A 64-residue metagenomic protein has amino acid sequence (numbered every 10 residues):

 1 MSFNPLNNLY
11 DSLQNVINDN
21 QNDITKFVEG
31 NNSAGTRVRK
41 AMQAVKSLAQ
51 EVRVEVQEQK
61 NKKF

Functional and structural regions predicted by a protein language model:
M1, N61-F64: Short acidic DE-rich linear segments
M1-D23: N-terminal acidic leader/helix
F3, D11-Q14, V38, A49 (+1 more regions): Metal-centered catalytic cores of metalloenzymes
Y10, A34, V54-Q57, N61: A charge-rich, low-complexity, intrinsically flexible signal that marks solvent-exposed coils, linkers, repeats
I17, Q21-I24, K46-A49, R53-V56: A structural signal for well-ordered alpha-helices, especially hydrophobic packing surfaces of coiled-coils
V28-T36, K63: Short, surface-exposed loop/turn segments at secondary-structure junctions
G35-Q43: Short, charged, amphipathic alpha-helical segments
